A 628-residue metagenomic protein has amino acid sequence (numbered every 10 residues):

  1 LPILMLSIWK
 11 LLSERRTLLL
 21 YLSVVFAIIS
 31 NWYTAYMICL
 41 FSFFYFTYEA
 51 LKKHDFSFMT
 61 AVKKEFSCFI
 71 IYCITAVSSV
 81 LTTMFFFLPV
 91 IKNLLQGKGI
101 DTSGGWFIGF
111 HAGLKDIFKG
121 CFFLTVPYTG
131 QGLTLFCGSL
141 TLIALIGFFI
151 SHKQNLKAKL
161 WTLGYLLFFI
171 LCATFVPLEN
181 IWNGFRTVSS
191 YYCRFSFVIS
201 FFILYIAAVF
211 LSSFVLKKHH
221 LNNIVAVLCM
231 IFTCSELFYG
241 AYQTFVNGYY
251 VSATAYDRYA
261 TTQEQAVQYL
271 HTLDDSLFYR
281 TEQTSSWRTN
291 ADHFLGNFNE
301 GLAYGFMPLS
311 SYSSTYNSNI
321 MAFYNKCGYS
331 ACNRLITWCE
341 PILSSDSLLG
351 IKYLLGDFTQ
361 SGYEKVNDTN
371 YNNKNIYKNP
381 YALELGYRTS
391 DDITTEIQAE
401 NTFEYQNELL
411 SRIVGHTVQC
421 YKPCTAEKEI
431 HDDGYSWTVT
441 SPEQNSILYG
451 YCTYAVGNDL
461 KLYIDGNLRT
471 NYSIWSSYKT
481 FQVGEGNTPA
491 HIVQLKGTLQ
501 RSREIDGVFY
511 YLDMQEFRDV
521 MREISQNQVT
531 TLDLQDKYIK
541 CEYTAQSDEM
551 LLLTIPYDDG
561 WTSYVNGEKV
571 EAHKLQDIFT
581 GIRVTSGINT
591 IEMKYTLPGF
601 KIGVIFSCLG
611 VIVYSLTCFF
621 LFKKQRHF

Functional and structural regions predicted by a protein language model:
L1, G105-L133, W161, L166-L216 (+3 more regions): Membrane-helix boundary/interfacial segments in multi-pass membrane proteins
L4-L18, L211-F214: Membrane-interface transmembrane helices that cradle and orient dolichyl/undecaprenyl
S7, L18-W32, S78-L81: Membrane-interface alpha helices of multi-pass inner-membrane proteins
I38-V80: Perimembrane helix-loop-helix junctions
E65-S151, W182, C193, T261 (+2 more regions): Periplasmic/ER-lumenal interhelical loops and adjacent helix-loop junctions in multi-pass membrane proteins
C137-L167, F619: Hydrophobic, aromatic-rich transmembrane alpha-helices and their immediate juxtamembrane boundary segments
S235-S252, T272-D346, Y381-E384, R388-I413 (+4 more regions): Extracytoplasmic/lumenal acceptor-recognition loop(s) of multi-pass membrane glycoenzymes
T417-F628: Active-site-proximal, structured, solvent-exposed surfaces of multi-pass membrane proteins that position macromolecular
